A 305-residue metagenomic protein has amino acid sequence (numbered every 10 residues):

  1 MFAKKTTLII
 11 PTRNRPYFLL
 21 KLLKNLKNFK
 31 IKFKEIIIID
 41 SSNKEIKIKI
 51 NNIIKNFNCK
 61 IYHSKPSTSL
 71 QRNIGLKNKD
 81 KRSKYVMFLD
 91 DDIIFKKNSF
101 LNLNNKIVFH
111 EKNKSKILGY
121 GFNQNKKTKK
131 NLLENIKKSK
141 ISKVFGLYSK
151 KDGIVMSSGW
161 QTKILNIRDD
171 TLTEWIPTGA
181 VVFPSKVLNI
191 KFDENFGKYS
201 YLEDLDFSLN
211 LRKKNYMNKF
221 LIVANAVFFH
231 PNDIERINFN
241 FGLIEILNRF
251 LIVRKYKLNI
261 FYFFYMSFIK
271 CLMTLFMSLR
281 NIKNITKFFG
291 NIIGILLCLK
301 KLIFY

Functional and structural regions predicted by a protein language model:
R15-N28: Short, well-formed alpha-helical segments that are part of the catalytic scaffolds of diverse glycosyltransferases
N25, I38-I50, I93: A conserved acidic beta->alpha catalytic loop
L70-Y85: Active-site nucleotide-sugar/metal-binding loop of Leloir-type enzymes
S83-I94: Short beta-strand-to-loop acidic/aromatic patch adjacent to the donor-nucleotide binding site
N98-S149: Conserved donor NDP-sugar-binding/catalytic core segment of glycosyltransferases
K150-M156, Q161-F183: A recurrent flexible, glycine/aromatic-enriched loop bordering the glycosyltransferase active site that acts as
E174-V182, V187-I190, N195-N225: A short, conserved alpha-helix in the catalytic core of glycosyltransferases
N240-F250, R254, N259-Y305: Non-catalytic, C-terminal membrane-associated alpha-helical segments of glycosyltransferases
